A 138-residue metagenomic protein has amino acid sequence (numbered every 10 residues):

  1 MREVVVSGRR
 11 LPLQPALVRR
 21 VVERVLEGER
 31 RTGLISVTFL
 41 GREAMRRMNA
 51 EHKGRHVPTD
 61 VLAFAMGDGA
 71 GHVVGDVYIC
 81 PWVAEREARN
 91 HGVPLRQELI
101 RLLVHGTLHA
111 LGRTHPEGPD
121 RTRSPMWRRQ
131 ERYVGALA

Functional and structural regions predicted by a protein language model:
M1-I100, T107-A138: An acidic/histidine-cluster motif and surrounding catalytic segment that typifies divalent-metal-assisted enzyme active
